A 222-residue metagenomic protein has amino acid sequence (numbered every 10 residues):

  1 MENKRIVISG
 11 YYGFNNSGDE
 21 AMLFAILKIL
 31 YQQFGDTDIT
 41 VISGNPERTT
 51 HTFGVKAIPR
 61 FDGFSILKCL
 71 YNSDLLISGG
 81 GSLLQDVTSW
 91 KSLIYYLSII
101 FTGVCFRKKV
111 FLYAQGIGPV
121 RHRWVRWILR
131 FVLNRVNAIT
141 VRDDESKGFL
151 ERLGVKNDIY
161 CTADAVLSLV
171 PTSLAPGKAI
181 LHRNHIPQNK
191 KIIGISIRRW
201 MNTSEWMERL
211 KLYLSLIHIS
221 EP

Functional and structural regions predicted by a protein language model:
M1-V120, V166-S168, K178-R183, K190-I193 (+2 more regions): Aromatic- and Gly/Pro-rich donor/ligand-binding loops that form nucleotide- or phosphate-bearing donor binding pockets
R5, K108, R142, R198-R199 (+1 more regions): Basic side chains
N16-S17, T162, E221: Alpha-helical architecture
S43-G44, V136, D144, S220: C-terminal extensions
H122-R209: A nucleotide-sugar donor-handling region in carbohydrate enzymes
S215-P222: Residue-level detector of conserved catalytic or cofactor/ligand-binding positions in enzyme active sites
